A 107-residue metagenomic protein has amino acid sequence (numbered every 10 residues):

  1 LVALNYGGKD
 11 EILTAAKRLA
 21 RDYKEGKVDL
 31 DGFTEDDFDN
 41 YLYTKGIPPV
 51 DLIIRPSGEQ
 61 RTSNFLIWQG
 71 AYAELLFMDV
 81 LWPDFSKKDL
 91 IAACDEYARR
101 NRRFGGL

Functional and structural regions predicted by a protein language model:
L1-L107: Flexible, compositionally biased loop and terminal segments
